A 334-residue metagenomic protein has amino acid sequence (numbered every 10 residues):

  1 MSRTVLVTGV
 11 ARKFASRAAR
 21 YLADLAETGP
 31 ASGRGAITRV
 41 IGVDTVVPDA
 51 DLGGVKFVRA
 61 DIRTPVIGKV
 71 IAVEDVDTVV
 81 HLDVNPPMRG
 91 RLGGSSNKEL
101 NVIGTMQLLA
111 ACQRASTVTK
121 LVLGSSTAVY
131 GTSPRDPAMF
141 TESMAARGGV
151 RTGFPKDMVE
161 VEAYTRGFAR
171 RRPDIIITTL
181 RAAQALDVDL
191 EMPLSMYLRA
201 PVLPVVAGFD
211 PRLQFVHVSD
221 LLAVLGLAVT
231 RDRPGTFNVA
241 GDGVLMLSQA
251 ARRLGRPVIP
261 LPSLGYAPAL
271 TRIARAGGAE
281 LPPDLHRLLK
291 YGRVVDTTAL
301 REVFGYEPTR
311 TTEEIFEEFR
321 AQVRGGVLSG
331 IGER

Functional and structural regions predicted by a protein language model:
S2-T28: N-terminal Rossmann NAD(P)H-binding glycine-rich loop of SDR-like oxidoreductase domains
A60-I103, R114, T132: NAD(P)H-binding glycine-rich loop region in Rossmannoid oxidoreductase-like domains and their noncatalytic homologs
S96-Q107, K156-D157, V216: Glycine-rich NAD(P)-binding loop of the Rossmann-fold in SDR/ketoreductase-type enzymes
M106-G153: Conserved Rossmann-fold NAD(P)-dependent oxidoreductase catalytic core, especially the SDR/UDP-sugar
V150-T178: Active-site Tyr-X1-5-Lys
D157-E160, M192-P193, V206-T230, G235: Substrate-positioning beta->alpha
F168-Q214, V218: NAD(P)-dependent short-chain dehydrogenase/reductase
L222-D284, T297, E317-R320, G326-R334: Mid/C-terminal beta-alpha module of Rossmann-like enzyme folds, strongest in SDR-family dehydrogenases/epimerases
